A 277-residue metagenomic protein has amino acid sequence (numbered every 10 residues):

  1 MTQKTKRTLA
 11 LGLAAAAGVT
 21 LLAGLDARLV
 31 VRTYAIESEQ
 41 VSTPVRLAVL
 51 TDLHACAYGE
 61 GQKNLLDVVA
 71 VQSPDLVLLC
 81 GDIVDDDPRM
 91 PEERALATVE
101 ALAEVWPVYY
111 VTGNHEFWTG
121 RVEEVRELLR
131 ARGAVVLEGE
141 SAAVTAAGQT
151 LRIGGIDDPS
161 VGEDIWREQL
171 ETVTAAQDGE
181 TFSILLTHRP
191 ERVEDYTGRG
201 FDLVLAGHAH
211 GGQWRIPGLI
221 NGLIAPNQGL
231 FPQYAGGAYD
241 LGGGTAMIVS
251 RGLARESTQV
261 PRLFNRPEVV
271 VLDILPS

Functional and structural regions predicted by a protein language model:
M1-V41: N-terminal membrane-anchoring alpha-helices
D26, L53-Y58, D85-R89, P159-E163 (+2 more regions): Short, flexible loop segments at the rims of nucleotide/cofactor-binding pockets, characterized by
A35-A48, S141-G155, D178-F182, D240-M247 (+1 more regions): Beta-strand-turn-beta hairpins that frame and shape the catalytic cleft of phosphate-ester-processing enzymes
T43-L137: Membrane-embedded segments
L50-A55, G81-I83, N114-E116, E140-S141 (+4 more regions): Active-site metal-binding loops of divalent metal-dependent hydrolases
D75-L76, Y109, A134-V135, L151 (+3 more regions): Short, Asp-centered acidic motifs that coordinate Mg2+ and/or phosphate in catalytic or ligand-binding sites
E127, A131-A134, A146-T187, V193-E194 (+2 more regions): Binuclear metal-dependent hydrolase catalytic cores centered on His/Asp/Glu-rich metal-binding motifs
P190-V270: Conserved beta-sheet core of the metallophosphoesterase superfamily
